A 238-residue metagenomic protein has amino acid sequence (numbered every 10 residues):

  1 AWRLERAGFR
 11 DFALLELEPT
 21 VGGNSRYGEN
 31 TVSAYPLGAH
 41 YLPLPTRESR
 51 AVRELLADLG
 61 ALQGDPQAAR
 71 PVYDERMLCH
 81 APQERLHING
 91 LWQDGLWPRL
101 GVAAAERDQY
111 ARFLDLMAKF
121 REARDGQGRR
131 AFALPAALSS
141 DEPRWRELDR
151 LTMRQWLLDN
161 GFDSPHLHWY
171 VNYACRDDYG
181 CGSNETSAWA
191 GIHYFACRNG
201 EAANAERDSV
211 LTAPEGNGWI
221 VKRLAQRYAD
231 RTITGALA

Functional and structural regions predicted by a protein language model:
W2, G38-P43, S140-R144: Second-shell loop/turn segments in exported
W2-R6, Q226: Short, well-ordered alpha-helices that flank and scaffold nucleotide-derived cofactor binding pockets
R3, N24-Y27, R53, W97-P98 (+1 more regions): Short, solvent-exposed loop/turn and secondary-structure capping segments
E5-E29: Glycine-rich FAD pyrophosphate-binding loop
L17-T20, R47, L237-A238: An acidic- and aromatic-residue-enriched active-site/binding cleft used to recognize and process polar
S33-F120: Dinucleotide-binding Rossmann-like beta1-alpha1 core, especially the glycine-rich loop that anchors the ADP
A118, E122-L237: Active-site/ligand-binding neighborhood in enzyme catalytic cores
